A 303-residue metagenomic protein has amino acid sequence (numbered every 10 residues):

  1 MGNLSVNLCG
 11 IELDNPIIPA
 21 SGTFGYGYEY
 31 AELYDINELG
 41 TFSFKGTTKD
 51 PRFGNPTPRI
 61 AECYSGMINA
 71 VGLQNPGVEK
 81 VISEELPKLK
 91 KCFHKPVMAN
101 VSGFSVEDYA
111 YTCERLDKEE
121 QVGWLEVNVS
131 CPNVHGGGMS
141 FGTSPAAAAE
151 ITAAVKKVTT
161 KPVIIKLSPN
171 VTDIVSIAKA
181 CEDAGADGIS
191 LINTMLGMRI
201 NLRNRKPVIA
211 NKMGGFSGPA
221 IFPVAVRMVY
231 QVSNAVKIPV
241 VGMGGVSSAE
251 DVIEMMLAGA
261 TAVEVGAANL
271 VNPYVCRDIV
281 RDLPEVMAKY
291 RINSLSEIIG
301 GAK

Functional and structural regions predicted by a protein language model:
M1-V97, S102-F104: N-terminal capping/small domains of soluble enzymes
L33, K45, K88, E119 (+6 more regions): Change "in soluble alpha/beta enzymes" to "in soluble alpha/beta proteins
L39-G40, K45, K95, V122-L125 (+3 more regions): Short acidic/polar active-site loop segments enriched in Thr and Asp
T48-F53, P132-V134, L196-R199, L270-N272: Short gly/pro/ser/thr-enriched loop/turn and capping motifs at secondary-structure boundaries
N55-Y64, I200-G214, M256, A268-N293: C-terminal helical cap(s) of enzyme catalytic domains, especially alpha/beta-barrels
S83, V106-V241, E250-V265: Alpha/beta enzyme core
V246: Short donor-sugar binding/catalytic loops of nucleotide-sugar-dependent glycosyltransferases, especially enzymes
S296-K303: A short, charged, Gly/Pro-tolerant segment at domain boundaries
